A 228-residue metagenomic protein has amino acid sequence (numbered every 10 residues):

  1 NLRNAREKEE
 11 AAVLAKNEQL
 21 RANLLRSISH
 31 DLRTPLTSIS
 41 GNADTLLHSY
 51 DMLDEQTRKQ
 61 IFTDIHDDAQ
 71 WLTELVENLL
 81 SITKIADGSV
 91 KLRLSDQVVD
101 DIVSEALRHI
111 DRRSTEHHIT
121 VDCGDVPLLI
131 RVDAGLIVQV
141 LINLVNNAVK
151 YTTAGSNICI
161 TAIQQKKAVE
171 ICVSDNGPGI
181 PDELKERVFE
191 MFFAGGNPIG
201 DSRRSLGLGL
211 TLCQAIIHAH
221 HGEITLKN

Functional and structural regions predicted by a protein language model:
D67-L72: Short alpha-helical segment of the dimerization/phosphotransfer core of two-component systems
D87-L92, L129-V132: Conserved micro-motifs of the catalytic ATP-binding
R93-V98, H118-L128, K166: Conserved catalytic submotifs in the C-terminal HATPase_c
A148-V149: Short helix-loop "hinge" at the ATP-lid/N-box region of the Bergerat-fold HATPase_c
I180-F192: Short conserved segment of the HATPase_c
G209, C213: Short alpha-helical Gxxx[C/S/T] motif in the catalytic ATP-binding
